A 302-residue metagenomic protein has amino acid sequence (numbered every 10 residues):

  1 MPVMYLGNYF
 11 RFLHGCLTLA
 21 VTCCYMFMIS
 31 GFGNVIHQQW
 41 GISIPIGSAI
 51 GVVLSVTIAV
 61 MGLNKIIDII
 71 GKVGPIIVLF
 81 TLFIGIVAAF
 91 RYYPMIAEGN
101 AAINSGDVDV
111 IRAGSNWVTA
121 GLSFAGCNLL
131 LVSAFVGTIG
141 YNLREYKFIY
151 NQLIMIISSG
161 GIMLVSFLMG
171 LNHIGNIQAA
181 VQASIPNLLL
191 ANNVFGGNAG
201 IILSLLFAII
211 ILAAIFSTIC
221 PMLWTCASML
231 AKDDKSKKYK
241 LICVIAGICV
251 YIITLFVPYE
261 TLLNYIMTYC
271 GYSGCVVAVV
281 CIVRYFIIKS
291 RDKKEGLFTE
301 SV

Functional and structural regions predicted by a protein language model:
M1-V21, Q38-I44, L188-F207, A231-I242 (+1 more regions): Transmembrane-helix boundary/entry motifs in multi-pass membrane transporters
M4, M28-S48, I139-I162, I219-I245: Helix-loop-helix connectors at the membrane interface of multi-pass transporters/channels
H14-T18, Q38-G62, I76-L82, N128-V136 (+4 more regions): Transmembrane alpha-helical segments of multi-pass small-molecule transport proteins
L17-C23, C127, S166-H173, S204-K232 (+1 more regions): Alpha-helical transmembrane segments of helical membrane proteins, especially in multi-pass transport, channel
T18-V21, Y25, A88-G161, A208-T218: Hydrophobic, membrane-embedded alpha-helices of multi-pass small-molecule transporters
Y25, I76-A88, N128, Y150-Q178 (+1 more regions): Selective recognition of specific alpha-helical transmembrane segments in multi-pass small-molecule
I77-V108, A278-G296: Hydrophobic alpha-helical segments and their helix-loop junctions in multi-pass secondary transporters
G106-V110, N172-I201: Membrane-interface interhelical connector segments
